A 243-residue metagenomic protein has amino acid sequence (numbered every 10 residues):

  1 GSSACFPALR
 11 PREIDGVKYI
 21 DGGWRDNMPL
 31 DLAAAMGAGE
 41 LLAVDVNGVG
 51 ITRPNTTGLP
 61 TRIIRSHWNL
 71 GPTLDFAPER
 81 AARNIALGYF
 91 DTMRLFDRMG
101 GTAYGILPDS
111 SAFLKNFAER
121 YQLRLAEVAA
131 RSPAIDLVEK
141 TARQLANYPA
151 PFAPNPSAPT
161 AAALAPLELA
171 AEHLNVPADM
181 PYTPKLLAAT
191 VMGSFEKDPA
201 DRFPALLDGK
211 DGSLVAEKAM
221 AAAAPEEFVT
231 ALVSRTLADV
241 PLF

Functional and structural regions predicted by a protein language model:
G1-F243: Patatin-like phospholipase
